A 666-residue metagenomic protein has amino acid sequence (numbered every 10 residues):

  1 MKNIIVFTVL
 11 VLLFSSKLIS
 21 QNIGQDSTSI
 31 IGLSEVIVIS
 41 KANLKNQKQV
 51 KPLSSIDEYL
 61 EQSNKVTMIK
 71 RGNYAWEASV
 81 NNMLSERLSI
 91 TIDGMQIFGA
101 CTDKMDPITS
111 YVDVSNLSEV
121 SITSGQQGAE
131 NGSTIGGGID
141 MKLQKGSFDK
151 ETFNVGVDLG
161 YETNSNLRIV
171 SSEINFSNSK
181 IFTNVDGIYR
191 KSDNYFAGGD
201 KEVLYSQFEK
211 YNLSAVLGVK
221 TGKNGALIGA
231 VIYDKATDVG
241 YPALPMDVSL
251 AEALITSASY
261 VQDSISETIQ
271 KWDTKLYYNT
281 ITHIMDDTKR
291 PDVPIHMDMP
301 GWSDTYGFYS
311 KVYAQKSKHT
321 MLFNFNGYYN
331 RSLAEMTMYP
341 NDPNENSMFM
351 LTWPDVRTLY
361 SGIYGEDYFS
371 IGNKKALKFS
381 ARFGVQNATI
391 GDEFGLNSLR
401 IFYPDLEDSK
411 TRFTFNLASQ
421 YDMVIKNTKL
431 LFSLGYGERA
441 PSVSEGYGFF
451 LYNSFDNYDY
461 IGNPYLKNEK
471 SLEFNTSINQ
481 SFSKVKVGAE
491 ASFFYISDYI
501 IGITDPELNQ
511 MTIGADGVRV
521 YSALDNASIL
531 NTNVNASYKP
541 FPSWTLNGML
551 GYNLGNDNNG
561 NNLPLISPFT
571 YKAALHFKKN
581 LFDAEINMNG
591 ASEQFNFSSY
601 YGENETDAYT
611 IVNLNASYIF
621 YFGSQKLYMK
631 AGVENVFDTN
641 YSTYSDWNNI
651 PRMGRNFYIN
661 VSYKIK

Functional and structural regions predicted by a protein language model:
N22-G24, S192-D193, S206, K220-W272 (+2 more regions): Flexible loop and strand-edge segments within Gram-negative outer membrane beta-barrel domains
L60-Q96: Extracytoplasmic beta-strand/coil segments of soluble accessory domains associated with Gram-negative outer-membrane
M68, Q96-S124: Short acidic/polar hinge/loop motifs at secondary-structure boundaries that mediate gating or recognition
V112-G156: A beta-strand signature from Gram-negative outer-membrane beta-barrel systems, especially the internal plug domain
S165-K191, K201-T237, V248-I265, I269 (+4 more regions): Transmembrane beta-barrel wall of Gram-negative outer-membrane proteins
G301-V312, T352, V356, Y360-I363 (+4 more regions): Outer membrane beta-barrel strand-and-loop segments of large Gram-negative receptors, especially TonB-dependent
I371-K374, V385-Q386, S492-I496, N509-F597: Gram-negative outer-membrane beta-barrel transporters
E438, Y495-D498, G502, L546 (+2 more regions): C-terminal beta-signal and adjacent terminal beta-strands/loops of Gram-negative outer-membrane beta-barrel proteins
